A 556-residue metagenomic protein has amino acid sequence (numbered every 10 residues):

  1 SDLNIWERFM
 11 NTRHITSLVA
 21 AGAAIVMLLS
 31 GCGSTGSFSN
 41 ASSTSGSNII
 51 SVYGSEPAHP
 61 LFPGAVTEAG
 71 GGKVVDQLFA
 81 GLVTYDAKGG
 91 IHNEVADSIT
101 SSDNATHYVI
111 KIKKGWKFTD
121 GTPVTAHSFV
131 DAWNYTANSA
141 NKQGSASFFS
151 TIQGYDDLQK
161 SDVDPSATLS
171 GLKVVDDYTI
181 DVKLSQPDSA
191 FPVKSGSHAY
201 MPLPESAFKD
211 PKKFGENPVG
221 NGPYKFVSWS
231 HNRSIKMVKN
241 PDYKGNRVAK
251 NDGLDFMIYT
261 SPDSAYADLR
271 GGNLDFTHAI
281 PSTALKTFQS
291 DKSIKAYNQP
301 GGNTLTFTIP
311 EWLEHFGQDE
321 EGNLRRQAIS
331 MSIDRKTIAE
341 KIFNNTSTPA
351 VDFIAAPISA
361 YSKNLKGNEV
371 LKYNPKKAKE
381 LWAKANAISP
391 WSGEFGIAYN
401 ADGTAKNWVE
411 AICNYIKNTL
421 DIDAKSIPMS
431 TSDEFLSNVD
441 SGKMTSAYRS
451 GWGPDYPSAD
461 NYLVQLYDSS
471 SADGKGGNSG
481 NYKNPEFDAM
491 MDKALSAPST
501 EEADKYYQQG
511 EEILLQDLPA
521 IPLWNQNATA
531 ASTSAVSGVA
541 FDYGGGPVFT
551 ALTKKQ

Functional and structural regions predicted by a protein language model:
Y53-D103, V219: N-terminal lobe/hinge region of extracytoplasmic solute-binding protein
K111, S128, Y135-A137, N141-P204: Surface-exposed binding/hinge segments that line and control ligand-binding clefts or catalytic entry sites
T125-N134, D177-L184, G222-P223, N251-G253 (+3 more regions): Alpha-helical secondary-structure segments
K173, A339, D423-F435, V464-T533 (+1 more regions): Extracytoplasmic/peripheral linker and loop segments enriched in polar/acidic and small residues with frequent Thr/Pro
L184-A249, G253: Gly/Pro-rich hinge or "lid" segments in bacterial periplasmic/extracellular proteins
K209-G215, S234, D242-T287, G302: Ligand-site clamp/hinge motif
T348-A385, D402-N407: Structural transition elements
A530-Q556: Long beta-strand-rich cores associated with HINT superfamily self-processing modules
